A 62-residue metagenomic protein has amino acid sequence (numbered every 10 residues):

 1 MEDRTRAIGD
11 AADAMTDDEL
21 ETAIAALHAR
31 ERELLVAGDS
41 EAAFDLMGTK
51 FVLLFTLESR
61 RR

Functional and structural regions predicted by a protein language model:
E2-T22: Short, charge/polar-rich alpha-helical segments
T22-R62: Short, charge-rich amphipathic interface segments used for partner binding and complex assembly
